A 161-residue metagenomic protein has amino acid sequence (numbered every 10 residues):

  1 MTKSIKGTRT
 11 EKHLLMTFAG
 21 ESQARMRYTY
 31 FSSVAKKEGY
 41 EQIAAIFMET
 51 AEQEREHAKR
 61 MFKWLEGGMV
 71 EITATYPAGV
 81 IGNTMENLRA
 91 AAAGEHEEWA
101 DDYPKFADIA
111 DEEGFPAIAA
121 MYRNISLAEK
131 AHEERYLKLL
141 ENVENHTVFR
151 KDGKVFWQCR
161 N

Functional and structural regions predicted by a protein language model:
M1-N161: Non-heme di-metal
